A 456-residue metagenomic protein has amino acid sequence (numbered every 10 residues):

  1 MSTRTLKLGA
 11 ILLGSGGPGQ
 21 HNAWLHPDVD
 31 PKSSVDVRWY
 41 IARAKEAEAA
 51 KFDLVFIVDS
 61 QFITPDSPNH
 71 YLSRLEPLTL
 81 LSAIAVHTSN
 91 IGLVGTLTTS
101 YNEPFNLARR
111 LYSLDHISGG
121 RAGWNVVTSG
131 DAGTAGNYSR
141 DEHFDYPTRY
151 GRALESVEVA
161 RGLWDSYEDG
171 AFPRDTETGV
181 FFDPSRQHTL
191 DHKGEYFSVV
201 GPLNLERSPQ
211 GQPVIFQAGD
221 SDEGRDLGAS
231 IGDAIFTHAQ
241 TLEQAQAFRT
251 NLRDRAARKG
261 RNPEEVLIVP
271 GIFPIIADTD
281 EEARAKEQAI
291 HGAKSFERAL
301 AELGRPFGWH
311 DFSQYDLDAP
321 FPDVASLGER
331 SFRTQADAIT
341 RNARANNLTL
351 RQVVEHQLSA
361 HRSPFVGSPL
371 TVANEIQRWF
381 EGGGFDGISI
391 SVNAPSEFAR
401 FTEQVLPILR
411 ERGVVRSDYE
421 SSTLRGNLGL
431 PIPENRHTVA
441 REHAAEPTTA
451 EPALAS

Functional and structural regions predicted by a protein language model:
M1-H87, Q210-P213, V439-A444, T448-A455: N-terminal beta1-alpha1-beta2 module of alpha/beta enzyme domains
S2, K45-A49, L81-S89, D115-R121 (+2 more regions): Acidic (Asp/Glu)-rich catalytic clusters
S2-P18, P147-Q210, E243-T250, D254-R378 (+1 more regions): An alpha-helical appendage that flanks or caps ligand/catalytic pockets
L6-A10, V55-I57, I91-L97, G120-V126 (+4 more regions): Hydrophobic faces of well-ordered beta-strands that scaffold small-molecule active sites in alpha/beta enzyme cores
L8, A47, K51, I84 (+8 more regions): Conserved, mostly hydrophobic/aromatic
H21-R38, T96-F105, D141-H143, P209-D222 (+2 more regions): Active-site mouth loops of central-metabolism enzymes
P68-V94, A257-K259, F401-S417: Alpha-helix-loop-beta-strand connector modules within alpha/beta enzyme cores
H87-T88, G92-Y138, F144-P147, R152-S156: Hydrophobic or amphipathic alpha-helical targeting/insertion segments
